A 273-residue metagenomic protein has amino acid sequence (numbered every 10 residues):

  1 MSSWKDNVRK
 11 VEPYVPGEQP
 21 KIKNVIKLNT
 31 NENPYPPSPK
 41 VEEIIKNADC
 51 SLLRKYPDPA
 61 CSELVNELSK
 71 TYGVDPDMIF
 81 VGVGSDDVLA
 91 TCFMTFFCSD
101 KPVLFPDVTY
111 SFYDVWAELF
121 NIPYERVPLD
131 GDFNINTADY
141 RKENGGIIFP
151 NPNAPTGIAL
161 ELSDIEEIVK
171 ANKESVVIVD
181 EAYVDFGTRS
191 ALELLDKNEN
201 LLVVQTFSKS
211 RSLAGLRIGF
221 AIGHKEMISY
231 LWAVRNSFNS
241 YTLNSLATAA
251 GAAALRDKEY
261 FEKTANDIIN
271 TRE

Functional and structural regions predicted by a protein language model:
M1-K55, E143: N-terminal "arm"/small-domain region of PLP-dependent enzymes with the aminotransferase-like
S62-P102: Phosphate-binding glycine-rich loop
I79, S175, N200-L201: Short, conserved active-site loop motifs that form the nucleotide-linked donor/cofactor pocket
G84-F97, E161, V179-Y183, G187-T188 (+1 more regions): Glycine/small-residue-rich loop that forms an oxyanion/phosphate-binding "nest" at active or ligand-binding sites
T95-W116: Conserved PLP-anchoring active-site segment centered on the Schiff-base-forming lysine
D107, R126-D130, Q205: Short beta->alpha connector loops at strand-helix junctions that form conserved, small/polar/Pro-enriched
E125, D130-D185: Active-site phosphate-binding strand-loop segment of PLP-dependent enzymes
N200-E273: PLP-dependent aminotransferase class I/II
